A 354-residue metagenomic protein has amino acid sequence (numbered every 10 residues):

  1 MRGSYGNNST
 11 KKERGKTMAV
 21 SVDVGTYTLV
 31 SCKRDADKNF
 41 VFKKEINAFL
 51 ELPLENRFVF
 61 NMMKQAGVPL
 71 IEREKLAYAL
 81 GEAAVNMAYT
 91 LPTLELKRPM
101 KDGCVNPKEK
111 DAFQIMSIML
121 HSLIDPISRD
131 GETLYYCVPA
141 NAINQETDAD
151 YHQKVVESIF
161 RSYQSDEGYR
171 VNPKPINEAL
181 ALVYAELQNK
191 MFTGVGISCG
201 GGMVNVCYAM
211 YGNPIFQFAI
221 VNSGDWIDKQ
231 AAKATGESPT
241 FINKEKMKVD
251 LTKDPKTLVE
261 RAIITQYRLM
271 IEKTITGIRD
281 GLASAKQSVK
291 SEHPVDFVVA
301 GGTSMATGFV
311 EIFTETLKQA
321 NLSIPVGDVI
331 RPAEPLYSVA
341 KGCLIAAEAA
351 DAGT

Functional and structural regions predicted by a protein language model:
M1-L70, A77-G196, M210-I220, G224-F297 (+3 more regions): Nucleotide/phosphate-binding catalytic cleft detector across ATP-hydrolyzing and phosphate-transferring enzymes
G25, G200-M203: Short flexible coil/turn linkers enriched for glycine and charged/polar residues that connect secondary-structure
N205-C207: A structural feature that tracks compact, well-ordered secondary-structure segments with a strong bias toward
